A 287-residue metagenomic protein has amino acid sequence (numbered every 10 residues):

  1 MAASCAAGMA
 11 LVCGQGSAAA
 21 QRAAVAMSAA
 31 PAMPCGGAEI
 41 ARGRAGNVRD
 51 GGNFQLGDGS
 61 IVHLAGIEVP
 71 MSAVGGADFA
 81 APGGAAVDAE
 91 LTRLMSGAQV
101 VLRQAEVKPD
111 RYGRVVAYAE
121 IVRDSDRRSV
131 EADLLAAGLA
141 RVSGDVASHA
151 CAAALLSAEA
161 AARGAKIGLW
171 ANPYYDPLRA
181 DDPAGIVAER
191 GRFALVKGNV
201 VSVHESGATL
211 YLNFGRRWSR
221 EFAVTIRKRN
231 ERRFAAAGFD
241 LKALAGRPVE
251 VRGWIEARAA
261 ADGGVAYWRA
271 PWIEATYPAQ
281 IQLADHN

Functional and structural regions predicted by a protein language model:
A2-V12: Bacterial N-terminal signal peptides
C13-N287: Small beta-barrel nucleic-acid-binding modules, primarily SNase/OB-fold domains and secondarily Tudor-like barrels
